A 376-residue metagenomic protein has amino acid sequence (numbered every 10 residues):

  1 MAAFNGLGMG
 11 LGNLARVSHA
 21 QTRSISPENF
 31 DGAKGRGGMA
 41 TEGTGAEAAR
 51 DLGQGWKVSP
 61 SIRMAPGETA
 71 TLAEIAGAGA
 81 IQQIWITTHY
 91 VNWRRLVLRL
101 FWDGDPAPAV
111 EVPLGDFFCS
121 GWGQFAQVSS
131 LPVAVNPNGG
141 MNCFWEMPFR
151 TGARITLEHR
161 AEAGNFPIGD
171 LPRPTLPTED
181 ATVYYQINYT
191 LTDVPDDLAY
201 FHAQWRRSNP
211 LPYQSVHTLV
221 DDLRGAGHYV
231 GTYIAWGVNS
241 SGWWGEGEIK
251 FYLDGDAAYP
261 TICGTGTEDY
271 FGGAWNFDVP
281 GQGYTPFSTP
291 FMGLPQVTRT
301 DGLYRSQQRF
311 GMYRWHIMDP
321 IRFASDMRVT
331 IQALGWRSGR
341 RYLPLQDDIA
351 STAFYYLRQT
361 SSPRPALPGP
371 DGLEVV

Functional and structural regions predicted by a protein language model:
M1-V376: Beta-strand-centric surfaces of beta-sandwich/beta-rich domains
